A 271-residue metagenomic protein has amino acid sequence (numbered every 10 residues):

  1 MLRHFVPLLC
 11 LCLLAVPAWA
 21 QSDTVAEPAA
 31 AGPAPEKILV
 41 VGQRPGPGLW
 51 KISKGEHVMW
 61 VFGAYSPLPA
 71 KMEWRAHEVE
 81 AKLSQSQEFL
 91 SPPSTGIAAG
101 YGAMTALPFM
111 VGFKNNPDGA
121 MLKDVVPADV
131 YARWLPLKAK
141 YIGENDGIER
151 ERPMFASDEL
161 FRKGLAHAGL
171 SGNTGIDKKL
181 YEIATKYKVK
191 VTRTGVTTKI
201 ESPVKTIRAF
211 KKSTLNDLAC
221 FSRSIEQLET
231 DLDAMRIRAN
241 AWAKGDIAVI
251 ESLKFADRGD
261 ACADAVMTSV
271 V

Functional and structural regions predicted by a protein language model:
M1-H4: Positively charged n-region of N-terminal signal peptides that target proteins for export
V6-P17: Bacterial N-terminal signal peptides
A18-S22: Boundary at the C-terminal end of the N-terminal hydrophobic targeting segment
V25-V270: Structured, acidic catalytic/metal-binding patches in enzyme active sites
